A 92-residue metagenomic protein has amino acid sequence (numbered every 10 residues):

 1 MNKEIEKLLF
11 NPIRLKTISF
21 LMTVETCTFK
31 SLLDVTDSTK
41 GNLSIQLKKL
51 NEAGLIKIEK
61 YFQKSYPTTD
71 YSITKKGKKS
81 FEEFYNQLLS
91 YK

Functional and structural regions predicted by a protein language model:
M1-N2, F20, K75-K92: Amphipathic alpha-helical dimerization/coiled-coil segments that flank or bridge DNA-binding/regulatory modules
N2-G41, Y61, T68-D70: N-terminal helix-turn-helix DNA-binding core of bacterial DNA-binding proteins
K16, F20, L55-K57, K76: Solvent-exposed, amphipathic alpha-helical segments
T39, E52, K75: Short glycine/serine/threonine-biased micro-segments
L47-K48: Short, hydrophobic-biased segments on the C-terminal half of alpha helices that form "recognition helices"
N51-Y66, S72: Beta-hairpin "wing" of winged helix-turn-helix
